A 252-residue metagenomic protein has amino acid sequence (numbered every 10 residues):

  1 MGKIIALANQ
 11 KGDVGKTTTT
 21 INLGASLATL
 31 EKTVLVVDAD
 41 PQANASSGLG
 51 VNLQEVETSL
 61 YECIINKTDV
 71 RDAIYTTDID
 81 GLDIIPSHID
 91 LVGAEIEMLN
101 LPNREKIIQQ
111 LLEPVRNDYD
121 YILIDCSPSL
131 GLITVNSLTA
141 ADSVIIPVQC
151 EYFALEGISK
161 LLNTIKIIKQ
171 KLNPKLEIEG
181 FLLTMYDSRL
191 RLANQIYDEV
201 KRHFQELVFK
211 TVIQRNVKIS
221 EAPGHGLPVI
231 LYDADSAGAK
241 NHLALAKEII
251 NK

Functional and structural regions predicted by a protein language model:
M1-K252: P-loop NTP-binding core
